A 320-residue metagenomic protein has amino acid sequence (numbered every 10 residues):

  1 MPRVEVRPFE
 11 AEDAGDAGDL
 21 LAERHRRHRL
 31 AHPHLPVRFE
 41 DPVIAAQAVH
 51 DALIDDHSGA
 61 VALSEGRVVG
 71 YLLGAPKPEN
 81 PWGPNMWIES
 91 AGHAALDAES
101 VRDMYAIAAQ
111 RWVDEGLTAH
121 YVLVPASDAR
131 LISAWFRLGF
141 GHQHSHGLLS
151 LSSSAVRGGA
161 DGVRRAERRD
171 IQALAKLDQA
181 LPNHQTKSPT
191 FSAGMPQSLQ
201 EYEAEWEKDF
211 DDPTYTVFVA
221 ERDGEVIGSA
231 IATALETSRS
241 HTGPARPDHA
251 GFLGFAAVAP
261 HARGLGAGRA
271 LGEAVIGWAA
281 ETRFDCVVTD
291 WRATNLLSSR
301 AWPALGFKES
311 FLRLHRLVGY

Functional and structural regions predicted by a protein language model:
V4-D19, H25-L30, G162-Q185: A short beta-loop-alpha structural element at the N-terminal edge of CoA-dependent acyl/N-acetyltransferase catalytic
V6, I88-E89, L253: Hydrophobic residues on conserved beta-strands that form the core of alpha/beta folds
A22-Y105, R222, I227-H249: Conserved donor-binding loop and adjoining core beta-sheet/short helix segment in diverse acyl/aminoacyl transferases
R67, P76-E79, E89-A160, P303 (+1 more regions): Acyl-donor-binding surface of acyltransferase catalytic domains
D97-Q110, F255-V258, G264-G277, E281 (+1 more regions): Conserved acetyl-CoA-binding loop-helix of GNAT-fold acetyltransferases
H120-L123, L253, V287-W291: Conserved hydrophobic beta-strand within the GNAT/NAT acetyltransferase core sheet that lines the active-site cleft
R130-S133, L235-G243, L297-R300: A short, acidic/glycine-rich surface segment
